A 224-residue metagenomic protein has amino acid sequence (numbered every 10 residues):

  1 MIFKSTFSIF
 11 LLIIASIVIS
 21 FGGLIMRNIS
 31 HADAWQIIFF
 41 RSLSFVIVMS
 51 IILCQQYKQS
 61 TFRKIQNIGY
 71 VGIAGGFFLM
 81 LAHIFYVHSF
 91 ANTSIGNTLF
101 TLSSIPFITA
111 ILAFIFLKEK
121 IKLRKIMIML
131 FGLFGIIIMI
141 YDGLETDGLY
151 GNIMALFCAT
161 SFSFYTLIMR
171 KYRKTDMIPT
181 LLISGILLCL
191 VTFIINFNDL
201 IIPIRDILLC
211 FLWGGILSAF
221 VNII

Functional and structural regions predicted by a protein language model:
M1-F39, F77, F85, L144-K171 (+3 more regions): Glycine-/small-residue-enriched transmembrane alpha-helix faces in small-molecule transporters and effluxers
I29, I37, R41, S89 (+5 more regions): Hydrophobic/aromatic residues within transmembrane alpha-helices of multi-pass small-molecule transporters
H31-L81, I108-T109, S161-Y165, L182-D199: Transmembrane alpha-helices of multi-pass small-molecule transport proteins
M49, L53, I121-Y141, A159-T160 (+1 more regions): Hydrophobic transmembrane alpha-helices of multi-pass small-molecule transport proteins
Y57-G96, L102, I138, G214-I224: Specific transmembrane alpha-helical segments of multi-pass solute transporters/efflux pumps, especially DMT/EamA
Q66, Y70, L99-L102, K118-I138 (+2 more regions): Loop-to-transmembrane alpha-helix entry segments
Y86-H88, I105-M127: C-terminal transmembrane-helix exit sites in multi-pass transporters
H88-T93, Y141-L149, K171, N198-I204: Membrane-interface helix caps and helix-loop-helix hairpins in membrane proteins
